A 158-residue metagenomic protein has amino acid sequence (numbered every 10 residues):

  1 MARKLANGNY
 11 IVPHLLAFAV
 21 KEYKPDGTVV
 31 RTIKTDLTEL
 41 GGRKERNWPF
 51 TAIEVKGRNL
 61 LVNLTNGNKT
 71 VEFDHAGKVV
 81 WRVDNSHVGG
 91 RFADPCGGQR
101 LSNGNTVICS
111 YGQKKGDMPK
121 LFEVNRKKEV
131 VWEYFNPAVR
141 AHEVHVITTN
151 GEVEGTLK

Functional and structural regions predicted by a protein language model:
M1-K158: Histidine-/acidic-rich catalytic cores in large beta-rich domains
